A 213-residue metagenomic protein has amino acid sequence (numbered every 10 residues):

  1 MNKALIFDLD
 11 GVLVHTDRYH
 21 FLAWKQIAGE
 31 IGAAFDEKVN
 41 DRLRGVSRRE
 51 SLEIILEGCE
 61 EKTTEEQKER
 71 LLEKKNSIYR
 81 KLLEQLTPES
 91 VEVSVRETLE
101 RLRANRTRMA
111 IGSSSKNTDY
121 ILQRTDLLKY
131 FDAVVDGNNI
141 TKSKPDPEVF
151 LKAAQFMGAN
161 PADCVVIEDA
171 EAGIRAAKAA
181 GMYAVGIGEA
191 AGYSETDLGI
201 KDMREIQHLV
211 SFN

Functional and structural regions predicted by a protein language model:
M1-D41: Active-site neighborhood of HAD-like aspartate-dependent phosphohydrolases
M1-K3, R96, E100-R103, S115-N213: Asp-based, Mg2+/Mn2+-dependent phosphohydrolase catalytic module
F21, K25, R48-E53, L72 (+1 more regions): An amphipathic alpha-helix signature
I27, R49-T63, I121, A154: Helix-loop "lid/cap" segments that line or gate small-molecule binding pockets
G32-R42, E60-L71, P161: Short, surface-exposed acidic
L56-V93: Metal-dependent phosphoesterase signature
K81-I111: Short, acidic loop-to-helix structural element flanking the phosphoryl-transfer center in phosphate-processing enzymes
